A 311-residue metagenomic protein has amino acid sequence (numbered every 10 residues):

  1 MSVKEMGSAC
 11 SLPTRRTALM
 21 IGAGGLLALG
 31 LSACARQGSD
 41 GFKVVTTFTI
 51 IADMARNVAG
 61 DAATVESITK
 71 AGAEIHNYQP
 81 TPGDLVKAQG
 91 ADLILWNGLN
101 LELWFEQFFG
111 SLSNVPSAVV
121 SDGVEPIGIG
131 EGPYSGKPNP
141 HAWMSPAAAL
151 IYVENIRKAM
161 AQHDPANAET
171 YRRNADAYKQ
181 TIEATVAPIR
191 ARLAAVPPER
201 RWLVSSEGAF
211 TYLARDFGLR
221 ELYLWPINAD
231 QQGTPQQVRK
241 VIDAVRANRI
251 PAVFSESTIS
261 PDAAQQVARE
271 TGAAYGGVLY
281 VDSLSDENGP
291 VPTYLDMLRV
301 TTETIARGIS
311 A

Functional and structural regions predicted by a protein language model:
S2-G25, G30-A311: Extracytoplasmic metal-acquisition and chelation regions
